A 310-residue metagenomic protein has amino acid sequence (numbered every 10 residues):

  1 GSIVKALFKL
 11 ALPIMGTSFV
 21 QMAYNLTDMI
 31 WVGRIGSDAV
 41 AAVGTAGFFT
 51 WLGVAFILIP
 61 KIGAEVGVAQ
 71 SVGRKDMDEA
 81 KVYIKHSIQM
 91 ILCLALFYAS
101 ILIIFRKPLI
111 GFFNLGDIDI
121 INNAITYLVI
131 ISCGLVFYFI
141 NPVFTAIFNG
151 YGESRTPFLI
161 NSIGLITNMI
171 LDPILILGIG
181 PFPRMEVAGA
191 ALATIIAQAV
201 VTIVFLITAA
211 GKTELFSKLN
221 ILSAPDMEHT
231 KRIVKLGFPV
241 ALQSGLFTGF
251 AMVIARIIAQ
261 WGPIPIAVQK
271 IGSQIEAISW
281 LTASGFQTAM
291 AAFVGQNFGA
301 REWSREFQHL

Functional and structural regions predicted by a protein language model:
G1-A11, V68-V136, F182-F238, V294-L310: Short alpha-helical transmembrane segments in multi-pass integral membrane proteins
K5-E65, A69, F238-I258: Signature of the first transmembrane helix
F8, L12, A23-Y24, P60 (+7 more regions): Residue-level signal for transmembrane alpha-helical positions in Major Facilitator Superfamily
I14, S18, M22, F48-W51 (+7 more regions): Residue-level recognition of pore/gate-forming positions within transmembrane alpha-helices of multi-pass
F19, A23-A41, I110-I118, I174-M185 (+2 more regions): Helix-terminus/linker motif at the lipid-water interface of multi-pass membrane proteins
L26, I30, F56-I59, M90 (+8 more regions): Membrane-embedded alpha-helical segments of multi-pass transporters/permeases
V40-S100, Y138-P157, F250, A255 (+1 more regions): Small-residue-rich hydrophobic transmembrane alpha-helices
K107, C133-N141, T145, N149 (+1 more regions): Helix-loop-helix hairpin linking two adjacent transmembrane segments in secondary transporters
